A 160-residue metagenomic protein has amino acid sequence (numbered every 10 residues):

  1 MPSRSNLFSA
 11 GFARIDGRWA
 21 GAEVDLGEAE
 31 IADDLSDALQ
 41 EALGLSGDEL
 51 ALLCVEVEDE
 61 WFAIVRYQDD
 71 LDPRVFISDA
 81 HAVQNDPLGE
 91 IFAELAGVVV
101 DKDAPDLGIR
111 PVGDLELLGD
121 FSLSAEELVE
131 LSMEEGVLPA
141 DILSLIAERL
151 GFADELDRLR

Functional and structural regions predicted by a protein language model:
M1-A13, R158-R160: Actinobacteria-biased recognition of intrinsically disordered, low-complexity terminal regions
P2-R4, G17-R18, E23-N85: Compact, well-ordered interaction domains used in eukaryotic information-processing assemblies
S3-S5, S9, S36, S46 (+4 more regions): Generic serine detector
S9-G11, C54, F92: Generic structural hydrophobic/aromatic packing signal, biased to beta-strands
Q84-R160: Charged, compositionally biased boundary regions
